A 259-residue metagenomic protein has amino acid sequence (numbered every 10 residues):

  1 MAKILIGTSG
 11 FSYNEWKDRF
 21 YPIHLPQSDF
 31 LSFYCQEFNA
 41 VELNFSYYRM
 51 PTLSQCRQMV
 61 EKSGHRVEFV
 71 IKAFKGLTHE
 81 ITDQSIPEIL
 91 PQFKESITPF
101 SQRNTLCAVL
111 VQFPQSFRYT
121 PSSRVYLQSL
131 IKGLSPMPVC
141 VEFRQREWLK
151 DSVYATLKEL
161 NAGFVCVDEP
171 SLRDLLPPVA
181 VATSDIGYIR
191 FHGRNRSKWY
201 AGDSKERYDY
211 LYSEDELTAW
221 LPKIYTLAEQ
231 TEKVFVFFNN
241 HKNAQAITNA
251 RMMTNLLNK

Functional and structural regions predicted by a protein language model:
M1-K259: Residues lining hydrophobic/aromatic ligand-binding pockets adjacent to catalytic sites
